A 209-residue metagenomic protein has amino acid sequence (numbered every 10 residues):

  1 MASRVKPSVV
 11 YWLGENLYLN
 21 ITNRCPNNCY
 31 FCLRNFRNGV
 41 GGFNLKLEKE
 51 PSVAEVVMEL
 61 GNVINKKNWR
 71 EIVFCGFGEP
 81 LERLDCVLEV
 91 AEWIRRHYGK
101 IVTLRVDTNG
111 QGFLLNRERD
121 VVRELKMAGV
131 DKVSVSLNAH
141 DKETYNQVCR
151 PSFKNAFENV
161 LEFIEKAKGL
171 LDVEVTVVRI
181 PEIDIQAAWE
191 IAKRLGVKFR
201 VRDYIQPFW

Functional and structural regions predicted by a protein language model:
A2-K6, S52, V57-M58, N65 (+2 more regions): Auxiliary Fe-S-binding modules of radical SAM enzymes
R4-E55: Canonical Radical SAM [4Fe-4S] cluster-binding loop centered on the CxxxCxxC motif and its immediate flanking residues
Y11-L13, I64-N68: Flexible, charged surface loops at secondary-structure boundaries
Y30, E143, Q186: Alpha-helical elements of the RecA-like P-loop NTPase motor core of helicases
R37-P51, N68-R83, Y98-V121, L125-N159 (+2 more regions): Core AdoMet radical
L84-L88, E118-R119, I185-W189: Conserved strand-to-helix beginnings and helix N-cap segments that scaffold or border functional pockets
L88-G99, K126, I164-G169, W189 (+1 more regions): Surface-exposed amphipathic alpha-helices with a cationic face
